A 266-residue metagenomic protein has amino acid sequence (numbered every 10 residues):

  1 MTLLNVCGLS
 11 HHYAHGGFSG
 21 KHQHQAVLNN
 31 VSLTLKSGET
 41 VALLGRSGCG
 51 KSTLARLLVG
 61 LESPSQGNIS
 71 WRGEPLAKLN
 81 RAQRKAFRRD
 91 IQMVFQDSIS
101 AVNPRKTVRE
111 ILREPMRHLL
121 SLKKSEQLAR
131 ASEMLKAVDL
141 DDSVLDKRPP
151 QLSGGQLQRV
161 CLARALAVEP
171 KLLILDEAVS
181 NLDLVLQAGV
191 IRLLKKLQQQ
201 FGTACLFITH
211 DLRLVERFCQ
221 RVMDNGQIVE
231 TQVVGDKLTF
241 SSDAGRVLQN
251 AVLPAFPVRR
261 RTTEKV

Functional and structural regions predicted by a protein language model:
S19-H22, L76-Q92, E110, H118 (+1 more regions): ABC ATPase NBD coupling module
V59: Helix-to-loop junction immediately C-terminal to a conserved catalytic motif
G67-P75: Conserved ABC transporter NBD signature motif
E126-S143, Q249-N250: Conserved ABC ATPase "signature" region
L140, M223-N225, D236-V266: C-terminal boundary and immediately downstream tail of ABC-type ATPase nucleotide-binding domains
R148-L152, Q156: Conserved ABC ATPase signature
E169: Conserved catalytic motifs of ABC-family nucleotide-binding domains
